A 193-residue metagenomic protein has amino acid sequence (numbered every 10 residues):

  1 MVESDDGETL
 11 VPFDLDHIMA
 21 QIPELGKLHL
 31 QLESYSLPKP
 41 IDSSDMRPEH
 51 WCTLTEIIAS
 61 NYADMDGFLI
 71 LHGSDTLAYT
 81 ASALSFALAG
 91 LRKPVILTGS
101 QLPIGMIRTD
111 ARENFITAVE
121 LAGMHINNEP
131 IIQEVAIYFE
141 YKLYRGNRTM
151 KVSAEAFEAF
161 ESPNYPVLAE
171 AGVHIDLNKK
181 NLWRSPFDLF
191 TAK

Functional and structural regions predicted by a protein language model:
M1-S60: ATP/NTP phosphate-donor binding region
M1-V2, D75-A81, N114-F115: Short glycine/serine/threonine-rich phosphate/pyrophosphate-binding segments that cradle anionic phosphate groups
V11-G26, R145-K193: Accessory alpha-helical/coil subdomains and C-terminal extensions that flank or cap enzyme catalytic cores
D16-M19, C52-T55, A59, A81 (+3 more regions): Predominant activation on well-ordered alpha-helical scaffold segments within soluble catalytic domains
S34-S36, V95, I137: Conserved beta-strand scaffold positions in the cores of enzyme catalytic domains, especially in NTP/NDP-utilizing
A63-G67: Short acidic/histidine-rich motifs immediately flanking catalytic phosphotransfer sites in two-component signaling
L71-K93: Short Gly/Thr/Asp-enriched flexible loops that form oxyanion-binding sites at enzyme active sites
L97-H174: Internal gly/pro-rich beta-alpha loop/helix module that stabilizes soluble enzyme cofactors or their anionic handles
